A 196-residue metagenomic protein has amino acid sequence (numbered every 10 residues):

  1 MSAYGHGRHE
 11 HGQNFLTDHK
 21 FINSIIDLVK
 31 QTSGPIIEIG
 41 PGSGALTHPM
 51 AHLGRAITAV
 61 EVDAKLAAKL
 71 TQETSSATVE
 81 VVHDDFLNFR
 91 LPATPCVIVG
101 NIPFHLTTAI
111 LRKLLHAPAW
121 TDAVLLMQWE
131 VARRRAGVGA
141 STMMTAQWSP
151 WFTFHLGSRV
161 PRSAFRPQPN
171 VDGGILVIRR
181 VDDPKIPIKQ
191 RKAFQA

Functional and structural regions predicted by a protein language model:
M1-A196: Catalytic cores of RNA-modifying enzymes
